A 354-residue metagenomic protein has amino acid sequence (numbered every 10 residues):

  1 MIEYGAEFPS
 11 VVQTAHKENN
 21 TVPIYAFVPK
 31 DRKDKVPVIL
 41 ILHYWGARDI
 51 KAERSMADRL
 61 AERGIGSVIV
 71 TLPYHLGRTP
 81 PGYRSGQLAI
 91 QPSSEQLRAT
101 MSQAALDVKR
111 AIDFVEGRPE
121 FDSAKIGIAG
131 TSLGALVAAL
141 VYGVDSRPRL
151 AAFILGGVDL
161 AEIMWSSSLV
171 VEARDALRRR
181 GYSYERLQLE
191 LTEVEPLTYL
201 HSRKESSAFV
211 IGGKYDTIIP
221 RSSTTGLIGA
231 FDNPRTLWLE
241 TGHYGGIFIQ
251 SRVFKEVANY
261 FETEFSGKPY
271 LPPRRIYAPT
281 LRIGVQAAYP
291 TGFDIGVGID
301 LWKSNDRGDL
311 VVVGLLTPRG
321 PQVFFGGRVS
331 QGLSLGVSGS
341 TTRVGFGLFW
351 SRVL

Functional and structural regions predicted by a protein language model:
M1-D31: N-terminal cap/lid segment of alpha/beta-hydrolase-fold proteins
K35-Y44: Short beta-strand element of the alpha/beta-hydrolase
W45-A105: Cap/lid segment of the alpha/beta-hydrolase catalytic domain
L88-A129: Gly/Ser-rich "nucleophile elbow"/oxyanion-hole loop immediately N-terminal to the catalytic nucleophile in hydrolases
V137-S183, W238, F248: Hydrolase active-site cap/lid region
R203-K204, F209-G212: Short beta-strand/loop motif that positions the catalytic acidic residue of the alpha/beta-hydrolase fold
L227, F293-D306, V312-L315, R319-S338 (+1 more regions): Feature captures outer-membrane beta-barrel proteins of Gram-negative bacteria and organelles
G242-F254: Catalytic histidine-centered segment of alpha/beta-hydrolase-like enzymes
